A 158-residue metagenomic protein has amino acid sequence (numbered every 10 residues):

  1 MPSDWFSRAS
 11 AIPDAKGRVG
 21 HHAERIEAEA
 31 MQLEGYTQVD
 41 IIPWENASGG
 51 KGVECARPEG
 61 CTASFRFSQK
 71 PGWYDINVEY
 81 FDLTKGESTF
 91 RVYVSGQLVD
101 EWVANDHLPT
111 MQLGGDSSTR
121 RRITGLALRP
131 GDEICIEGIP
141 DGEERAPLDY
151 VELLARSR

Functional and structural regions predicted by a protein language model:
M1-R158: Extracytoplasmic
